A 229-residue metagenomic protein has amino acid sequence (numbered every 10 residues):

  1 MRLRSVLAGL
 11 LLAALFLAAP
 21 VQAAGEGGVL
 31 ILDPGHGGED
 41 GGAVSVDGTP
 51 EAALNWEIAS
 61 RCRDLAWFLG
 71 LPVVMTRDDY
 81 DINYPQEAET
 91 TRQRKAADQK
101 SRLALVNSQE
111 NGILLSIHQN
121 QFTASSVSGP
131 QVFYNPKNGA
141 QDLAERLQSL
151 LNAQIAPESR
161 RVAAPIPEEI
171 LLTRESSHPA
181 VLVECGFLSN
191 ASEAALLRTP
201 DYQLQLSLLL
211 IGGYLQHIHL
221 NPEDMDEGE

Functional and structural regions predicted by a protein language model:
M1-L7: Bacterial N-terminal signal peptides that target proteins for export
A8-A18: Bacterial N-terminal signal peptides
A19-A23: Sec/Tat signal peptide C-region and signal peptidase I cleavage site
G25-G28, A53-E229: Active-site-proximal helix/loop segments of hydrolytic enzymes
G28-G48: Short glycine-rich His-centered loop
